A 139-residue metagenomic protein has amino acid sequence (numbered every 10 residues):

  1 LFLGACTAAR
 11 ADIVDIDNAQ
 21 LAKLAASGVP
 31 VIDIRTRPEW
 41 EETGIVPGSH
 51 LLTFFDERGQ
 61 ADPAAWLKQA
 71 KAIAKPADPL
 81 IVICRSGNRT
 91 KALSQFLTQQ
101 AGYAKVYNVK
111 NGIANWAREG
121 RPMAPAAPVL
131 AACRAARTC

Functional and structural regions predicted by a protein language model:
L1-A5: Bacterial N-terminal signal peptides
C6-S27, P38-P79, N88-C139: Rhodanese-like catalytic fold shared by cysteine-dependent sulfurtransferases and DSP/PTP-type phosphatases
P30-R35: Short hydrophobic beta-strand that contains or immediately precedes a catalytic carboxylate
V82-C84: Short, surface-exposed ligand- or partner-binding patches at beta-edge/loop junctions that are enriched in aromatics
